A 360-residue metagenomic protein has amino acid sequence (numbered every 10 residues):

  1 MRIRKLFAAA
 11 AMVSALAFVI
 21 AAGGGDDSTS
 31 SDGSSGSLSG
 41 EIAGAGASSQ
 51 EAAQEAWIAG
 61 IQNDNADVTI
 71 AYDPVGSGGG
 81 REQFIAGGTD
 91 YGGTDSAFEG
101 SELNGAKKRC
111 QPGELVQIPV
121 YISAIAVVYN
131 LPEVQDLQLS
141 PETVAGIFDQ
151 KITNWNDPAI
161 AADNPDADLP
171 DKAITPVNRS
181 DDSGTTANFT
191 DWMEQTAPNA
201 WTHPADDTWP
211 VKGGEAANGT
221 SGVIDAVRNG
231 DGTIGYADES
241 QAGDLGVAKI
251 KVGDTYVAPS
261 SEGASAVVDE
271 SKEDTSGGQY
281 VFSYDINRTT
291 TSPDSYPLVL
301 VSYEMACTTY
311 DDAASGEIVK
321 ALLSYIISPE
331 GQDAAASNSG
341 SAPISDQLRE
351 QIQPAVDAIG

Functional and structural regions predicted by a protein language model:
M1-A21: Sec-dependent bacterial lipoprotein signal peptides
V19-S37: Bacterial lipoprotein signal-peptidase II cleavage site
D32-A161, I224-A226, A237-G243: N-terminal segment of the mature folded domain
S35-S37, A167-K172, R288-G360: Extracellular/periplasmic juxtamembrane helices and adjacent flexible linkers that interface with membrane partners
E55-D67, I85-T89, Y129-E133, A145-D157 (+9 more regions): Sec-exported extracytoplasmic/periplasmic mature domains
R81, D182-T275: Ligand-binding pocket segment of bilobal, Venus flytrap-like solute-binding proteins
P112-Y129, K249-Y303: Periplasmic-binding protein-like
A124-V128, V134-S221: Extracytoplasmic ligand-binding site segments that recognize negatively charged/polar headgroups
